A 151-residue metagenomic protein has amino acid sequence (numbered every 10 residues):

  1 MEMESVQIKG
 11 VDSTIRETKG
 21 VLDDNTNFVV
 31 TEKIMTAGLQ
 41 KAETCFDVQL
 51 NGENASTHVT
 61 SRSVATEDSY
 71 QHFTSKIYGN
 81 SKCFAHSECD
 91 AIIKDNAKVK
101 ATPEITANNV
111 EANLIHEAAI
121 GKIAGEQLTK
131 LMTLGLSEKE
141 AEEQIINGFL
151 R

Functional and structural regions predicted by a protein language model:
M1-L136, I146-R151: Conserved beta-strand/loop scaffold segments within soluble protein domains that form the structured core and edges
